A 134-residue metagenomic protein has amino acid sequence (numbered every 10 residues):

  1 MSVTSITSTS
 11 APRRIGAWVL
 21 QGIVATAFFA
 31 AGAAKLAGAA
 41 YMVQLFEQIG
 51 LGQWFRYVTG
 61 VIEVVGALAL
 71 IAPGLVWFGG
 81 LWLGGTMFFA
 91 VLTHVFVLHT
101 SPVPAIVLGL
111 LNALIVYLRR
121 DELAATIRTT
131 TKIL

Functional and structural regions predicted by a protein language model:
M1-A33, G74-L134: Extended, low-polarity transmembrane helix blocks
Q21, L36-E47, I62-P73: Short juxtamembrane and helix-loop transition motifs at transmembrane-helix boundaries in membrane proteins
T26-F55: Solvent-exposed, well-ordered loop and adjacent helix/strand elements within mature globular domains that form
A30, L51-I71, G85: Core segments of alpha-helical transmembrane spans in multipass integral membrane proteins
A40, F55, T59, I127 (+1 more regions): Solvent-exposed, flexible loop/coil residues
I49, L68, V91-V95: Alpha-helix C-capping/helix-to-loop hinge sites
